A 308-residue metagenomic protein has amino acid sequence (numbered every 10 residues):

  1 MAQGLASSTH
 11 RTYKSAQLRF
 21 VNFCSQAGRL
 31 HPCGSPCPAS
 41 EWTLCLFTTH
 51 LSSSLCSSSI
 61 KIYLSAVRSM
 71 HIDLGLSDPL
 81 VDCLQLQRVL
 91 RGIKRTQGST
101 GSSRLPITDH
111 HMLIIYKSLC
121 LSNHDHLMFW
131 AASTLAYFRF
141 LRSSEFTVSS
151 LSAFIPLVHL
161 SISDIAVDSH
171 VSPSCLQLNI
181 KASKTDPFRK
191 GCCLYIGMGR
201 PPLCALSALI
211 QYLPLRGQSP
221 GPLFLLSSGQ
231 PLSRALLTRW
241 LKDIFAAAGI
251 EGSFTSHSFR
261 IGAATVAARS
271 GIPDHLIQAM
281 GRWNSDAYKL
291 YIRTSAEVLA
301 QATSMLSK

Functional and structural regions predicted by a protein language model:
M1-K308: Extended, non-catalytic subsegments within catalytic or DNA/protein-binding/adaptor domains
